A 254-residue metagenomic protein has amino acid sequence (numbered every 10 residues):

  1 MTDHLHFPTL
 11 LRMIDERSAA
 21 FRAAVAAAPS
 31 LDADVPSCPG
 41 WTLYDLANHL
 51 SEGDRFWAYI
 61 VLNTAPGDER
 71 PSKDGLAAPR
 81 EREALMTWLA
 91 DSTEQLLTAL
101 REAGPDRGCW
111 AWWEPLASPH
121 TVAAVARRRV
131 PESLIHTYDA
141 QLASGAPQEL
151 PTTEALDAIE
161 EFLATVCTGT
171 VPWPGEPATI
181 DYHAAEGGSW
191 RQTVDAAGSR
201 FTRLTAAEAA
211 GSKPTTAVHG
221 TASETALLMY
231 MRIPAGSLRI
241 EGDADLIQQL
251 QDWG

Functional and structural regions predicted by a protein language model:
M1-N48, A58-Y59, K73, P79: An N-terminal domain-cap segment
M1-P8, L50-A111, A146-D157: Short, helix-capping/interhelical loops that line the mouth of catalytic, cofactor-, or ligand-binding pockets
L10-R17, H49, L85-S92, V125 (+3 more regions): Amphipathic alpha-helix face/heptad-repeat signature
S30-P71, E114-V171, T225: Short, contiguous alpha-helical
A78-C109, H120-I135, D139, E176-G188: Acidic/histidine-rich alpha-helical segments that form the ligand environment of transition-metal centers
I159-T193: A glycine-rich beta-turn/hairpin centered on an aromatic-Pro dipeptide
Y182-T221: Acidic/His-leaning functional-site neighborhoods
A209-G254: C-terminal interaction segments
